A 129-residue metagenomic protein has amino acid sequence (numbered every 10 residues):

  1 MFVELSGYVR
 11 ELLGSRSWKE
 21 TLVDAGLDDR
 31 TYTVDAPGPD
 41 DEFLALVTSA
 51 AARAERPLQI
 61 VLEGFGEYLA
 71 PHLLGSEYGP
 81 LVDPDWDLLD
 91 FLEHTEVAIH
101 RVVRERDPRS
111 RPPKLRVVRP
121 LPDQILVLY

Functional and structural regions predicted by a protein language model:
M1-R10, D28-D29: N-terminal, charged low-complexity regulatory/assembly segments
F2-V3, T31-T33, L126-Y129: A short, structure-level motif marking secondary-structure boundaries and short turns
S6, S15, T31, V103-E105 (+1 more regions): Short, flexible coil/linker segments at or flanking structured domains
L13, G26-R30, L69-E77: Short alpha-helix boundary/capping elements
G14-E55: Long amphipathic alpha-helical segments
E42-Y129: Amphipathic interaction/junction segments at domain boundaries or subunit interfaces
